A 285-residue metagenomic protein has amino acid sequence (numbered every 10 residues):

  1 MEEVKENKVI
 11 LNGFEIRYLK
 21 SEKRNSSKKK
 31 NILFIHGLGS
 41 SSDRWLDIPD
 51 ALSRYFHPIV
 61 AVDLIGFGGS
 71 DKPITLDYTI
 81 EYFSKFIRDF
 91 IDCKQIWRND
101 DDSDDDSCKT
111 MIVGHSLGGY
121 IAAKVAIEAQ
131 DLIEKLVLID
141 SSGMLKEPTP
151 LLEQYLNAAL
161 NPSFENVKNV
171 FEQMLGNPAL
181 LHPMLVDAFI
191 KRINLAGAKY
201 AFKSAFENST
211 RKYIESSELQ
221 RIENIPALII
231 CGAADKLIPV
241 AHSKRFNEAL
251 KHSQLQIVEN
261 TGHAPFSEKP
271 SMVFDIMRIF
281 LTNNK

Functional and structural regions predicted by a protein language model:
K5, F14, L19, A61-V113 (+1 more regions): Active-site loop/oxyanion-hole signature of alpha/beta-hydrolase fold enzymes
F14, S21-G69: Conserved HGGG/HGGXW glycine-rich cap/lid loop of the alpha/beta-hydrolase fold
G114, G118, A122: Gly/Ala-rich beta-loop-alpha elbow adjacent to hydrolase catalytic centers
A123-I127, E134-F164: Flexible "cap/lid" loop of the alpha/beta hydrolase fold
K146-E147, F164-R221: Conserved alpha/beta-hydrolase catalytic His-Asp/Glu region
I222-E223, I229-C231, D235: Short beta-strand/loop motif that positions the catalytic acidic residue of the alpha/beta-hydrolase fold
P239-E248: Short alpha-helix in the alpha/beta-hydrolase fold that links the catalytic acid
S253-K285: Catalytic active-site module of serine/aspartate enzymes centered on a nucleophile-bearing elbow/loop
